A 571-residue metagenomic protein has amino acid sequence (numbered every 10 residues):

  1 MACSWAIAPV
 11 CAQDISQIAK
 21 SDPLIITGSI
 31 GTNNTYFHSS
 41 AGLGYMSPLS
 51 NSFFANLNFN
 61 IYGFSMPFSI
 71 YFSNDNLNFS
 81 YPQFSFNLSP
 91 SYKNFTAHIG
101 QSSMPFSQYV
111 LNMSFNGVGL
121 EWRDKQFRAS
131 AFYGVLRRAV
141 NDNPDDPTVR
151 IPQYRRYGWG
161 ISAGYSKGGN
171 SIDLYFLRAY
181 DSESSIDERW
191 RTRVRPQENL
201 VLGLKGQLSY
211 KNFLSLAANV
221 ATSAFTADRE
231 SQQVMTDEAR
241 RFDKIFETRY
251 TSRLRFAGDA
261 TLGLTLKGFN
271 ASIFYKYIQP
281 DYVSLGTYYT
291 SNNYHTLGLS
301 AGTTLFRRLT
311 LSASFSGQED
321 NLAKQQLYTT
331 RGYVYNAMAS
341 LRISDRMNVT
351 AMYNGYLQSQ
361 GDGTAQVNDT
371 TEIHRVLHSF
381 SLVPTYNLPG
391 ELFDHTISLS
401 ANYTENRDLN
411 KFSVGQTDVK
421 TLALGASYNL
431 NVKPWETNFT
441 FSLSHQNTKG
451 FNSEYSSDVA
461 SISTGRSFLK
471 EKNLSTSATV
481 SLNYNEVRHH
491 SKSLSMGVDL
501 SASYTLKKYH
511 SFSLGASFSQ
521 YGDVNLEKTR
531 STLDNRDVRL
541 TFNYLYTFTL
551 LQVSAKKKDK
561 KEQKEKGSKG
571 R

Functional and structural regions predicted by a protein language model:
M1-A6: Bacterial N-terminal signal peptides
I7-A12: Sec/Tat signal peptide C-region and signal peptidase I cleavage site
D14-A41, S47-P48, F59-F68, P90 (+4 more regions): Transmembrane beta-strand segments of Gram-negative outer membrane beta-barrel proteins
A41-N94, M104, N336, S340 (+1 more regions): Transmembrane beta-barrel domains of Gram-negative outer membranes and organellar outer membranes
G42-F54, Y81, A163-Y165, I172-S184 (+1 more regions): Exposed, low-structure sequence patches enriched in small/polar residues
Y71-L136, L264-N270, Y277-P280: Outer membrane beta-barrel
M104-V110, R150-P152, R189-Q197, T248-Y250: Outer-membrane beta-barrel proteins
S114-R193: Internal, well-ordered domain-core segments that constitute the primary functional module of diverse proteins
